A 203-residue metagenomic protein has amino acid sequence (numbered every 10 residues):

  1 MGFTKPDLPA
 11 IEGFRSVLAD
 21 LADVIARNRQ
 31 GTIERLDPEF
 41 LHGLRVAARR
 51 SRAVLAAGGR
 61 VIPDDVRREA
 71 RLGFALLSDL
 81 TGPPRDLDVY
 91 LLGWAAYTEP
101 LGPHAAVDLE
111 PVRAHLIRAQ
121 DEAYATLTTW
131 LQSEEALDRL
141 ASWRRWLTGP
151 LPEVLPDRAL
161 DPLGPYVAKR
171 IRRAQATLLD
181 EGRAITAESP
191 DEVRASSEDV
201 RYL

Functional and structural regions predicted by a protein language model:
M1-L203: Cationic, histidine-enriched alpha-helical/coil surfaces that engage anionic ligands
